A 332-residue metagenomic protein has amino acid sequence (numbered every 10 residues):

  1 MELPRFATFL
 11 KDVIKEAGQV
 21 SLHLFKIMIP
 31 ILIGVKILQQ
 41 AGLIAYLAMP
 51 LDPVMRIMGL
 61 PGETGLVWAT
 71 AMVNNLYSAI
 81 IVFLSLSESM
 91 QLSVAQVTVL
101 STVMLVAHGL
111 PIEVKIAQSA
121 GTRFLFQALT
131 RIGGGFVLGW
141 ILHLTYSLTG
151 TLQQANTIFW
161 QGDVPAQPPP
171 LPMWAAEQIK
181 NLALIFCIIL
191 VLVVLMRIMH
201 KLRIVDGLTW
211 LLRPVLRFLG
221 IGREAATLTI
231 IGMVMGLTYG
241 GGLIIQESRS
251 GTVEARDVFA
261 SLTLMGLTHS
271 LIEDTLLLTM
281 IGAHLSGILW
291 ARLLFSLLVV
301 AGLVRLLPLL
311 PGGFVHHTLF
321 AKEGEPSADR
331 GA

Functional and structural regions predicted by a protein language model:
M1-V54, I132-W140, L144-L216, L294 (+1 more regions): Selected transmembrane alpha-helices and immediately adjacent juxtamembrane segments of polytopic inner-membrane
V13, P50-A69, W174, A225: Small-residue-enriched transmembrane helix starts and helix-helix packing motifs in multi-pass inner-membrane proteins
F25, W68-A69, T98-V99, L125-L129 (+4 more regions): Hydrophobic alpha-helical transmembrane segments
I27, I31-G34, Q40, I44 (+8 more regions): Alpha-helical transmembrane segments of polytopic integral membrane proteins, especially the permease/helical cores
I31, V35-Q39, F83-S87, A117 (+7 more regions): Membrane-water interface at transmembrane helix exits
Q39-L51, W68-F83, F124-G134, M173-A176 (+2 more regions): Hydrophobic alpha-helical transmembrane segments
P61-A120, F218-L278: Alpha-helical membrane segments and immediately flanking helix-loop junctions that form or couple to the substrate/ion
A107-P165, E273, L278-L310, T318: Transmembrane helix-loop-helix hairpins in multi-pass inner-membrane proteins
